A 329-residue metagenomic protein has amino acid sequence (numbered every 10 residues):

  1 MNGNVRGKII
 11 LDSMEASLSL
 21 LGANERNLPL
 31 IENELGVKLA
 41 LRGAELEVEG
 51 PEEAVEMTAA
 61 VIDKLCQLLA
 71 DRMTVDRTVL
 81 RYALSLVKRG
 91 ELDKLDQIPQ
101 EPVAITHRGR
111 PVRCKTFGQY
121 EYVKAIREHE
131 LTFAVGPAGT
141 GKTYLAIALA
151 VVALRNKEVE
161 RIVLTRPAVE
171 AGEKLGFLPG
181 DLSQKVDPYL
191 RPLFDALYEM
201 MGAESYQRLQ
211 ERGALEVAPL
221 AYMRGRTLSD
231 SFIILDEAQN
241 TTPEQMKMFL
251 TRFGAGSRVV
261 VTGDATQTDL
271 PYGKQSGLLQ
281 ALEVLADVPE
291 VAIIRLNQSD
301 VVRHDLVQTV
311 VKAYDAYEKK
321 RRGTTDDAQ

Functional and structural regions predicted by a protein language model:
M1-L18: Short glycine-/aliphatic-rich beta-strand segments at the starts of folded cytosolic domains
M1-N2, K88-P102, K319-Q329: Intrinsically disordered, low-complexity linkers and terminal tails enriched in Pro/Gly and often acidic or mixed-charge
A16-N33: Short amphipathic alpha-helix segments
L20, T58-V61, M246-F249: Hydrophobic side chains in well-ordered alpha-helices
P29, L35-K38, A44: Compact, well-ordered interaction domains used in eukaryotic information-processing assemblies
A40-P99: Interdomain "pre-motor" coupling segment immediately N-terminal to P-loop NTPase/helicase cores
E45, H107-F117, A125-L235, Q239-Q329: Conserved helicase motor core of SF1/SF2 NTP-dependent helicases
L92-C114, Q119-Y120: P-loop NTP-binding catalytic core
